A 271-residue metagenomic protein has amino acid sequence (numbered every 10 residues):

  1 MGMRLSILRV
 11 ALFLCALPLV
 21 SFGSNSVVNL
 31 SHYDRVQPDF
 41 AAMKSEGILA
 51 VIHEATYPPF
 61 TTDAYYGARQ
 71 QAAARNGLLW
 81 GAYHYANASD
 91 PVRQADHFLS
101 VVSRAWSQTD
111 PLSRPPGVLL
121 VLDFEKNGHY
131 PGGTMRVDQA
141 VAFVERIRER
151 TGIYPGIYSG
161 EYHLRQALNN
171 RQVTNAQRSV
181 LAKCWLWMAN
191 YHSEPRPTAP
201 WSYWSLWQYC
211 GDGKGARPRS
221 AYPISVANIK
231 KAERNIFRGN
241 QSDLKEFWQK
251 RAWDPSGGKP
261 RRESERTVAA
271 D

Functional and structural regions predicted by a protein language model:
R4-F13: Sec-dependent signal peptide recognition, specifically the positively charged N-region followed immediately by
L17-P18: N-terminal signal peptide c-region/cleavage motif recognized by signal peptidases
S24-I153: Substrate-binding cleft of extracellular glycoside hydrolase catalytic domains
S24-S31, V36-P38, V173-D271: Functionally critical loop-and-helix segments that line ligand-binding/catalytic clefts of soluble enzyme domains
R93-H97, R165-A176: Glycine-rich, charge-decorated loop segments at or immediately adjacent to ligand/cofactor-binding or catalytic sites
S100-L122, K126-H129, R171-Y203: Structural recognition of alpha->loop->beta junctions
G128-Y130, L164-A167: Short, solvent-exposed loop/turn segments at secondary-structure junctions
G152-Q166: Aromatic-lined carbohydrate-recognition surfaces of secreted/lumenal glycan-active proteins
